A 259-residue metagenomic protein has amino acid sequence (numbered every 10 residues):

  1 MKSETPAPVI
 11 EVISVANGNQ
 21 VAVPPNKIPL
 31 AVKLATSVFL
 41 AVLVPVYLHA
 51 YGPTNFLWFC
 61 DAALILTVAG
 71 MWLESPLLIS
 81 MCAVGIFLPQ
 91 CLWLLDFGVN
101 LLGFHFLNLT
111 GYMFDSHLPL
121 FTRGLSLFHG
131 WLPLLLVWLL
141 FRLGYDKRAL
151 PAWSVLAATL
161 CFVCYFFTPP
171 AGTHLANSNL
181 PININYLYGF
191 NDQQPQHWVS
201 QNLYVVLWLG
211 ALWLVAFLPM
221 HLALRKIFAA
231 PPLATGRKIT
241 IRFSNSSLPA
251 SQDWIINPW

Functional and structural regions predicted by a protein language model:
G18-A35: N-terminal membrane topogenic signal
V38-P45, I86-D96, A157-T168: Aromatic-anchored segments of alpha-helical transmembrane domains
V44-T54: Short, hydrophobic transmembrane alpha-helix segments
F56-A69, S126-L132: Membrane-embedded alpha-helical segments of multi-pass membrane proteins, especially the transmembrane helices
G70-F87, D146-A158: Interfacial segments of alpha-helical transmembrane regions
Y112-S126, Q196-V205: Short aromatic-rich membrane-water interface segments that cap or initiate transmembrane helices in multi-pass membrane
S126, G130-L150: Alpha-helical transmembrane segments in multipass membrane proteins, preferentially the mid-helix core
G172-F217: Membrane-interface transmembrane-helix boundary segments in multi-pass integral membrane proteins
